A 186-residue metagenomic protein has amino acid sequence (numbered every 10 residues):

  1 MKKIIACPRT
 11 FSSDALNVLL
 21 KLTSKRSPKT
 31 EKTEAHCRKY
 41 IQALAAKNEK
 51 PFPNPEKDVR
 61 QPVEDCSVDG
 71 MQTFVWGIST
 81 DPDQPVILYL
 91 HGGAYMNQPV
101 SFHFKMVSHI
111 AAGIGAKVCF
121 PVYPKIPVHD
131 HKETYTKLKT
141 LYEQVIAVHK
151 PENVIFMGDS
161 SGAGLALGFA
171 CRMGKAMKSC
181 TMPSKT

Functional and structural regions predicted by a protein language model:
M1-S79: A glycine/proline-hinged amphipathic helix-loop "lid/cap" segment that gates access to hydrophobic ligand pockets
T73, L88, I110, H131-K185: Short strand-loop-helix active-site module centered on a catalytic nucleophile
D83-G93: Short beta-strand element of the alpha/beta-hydrolase
A94-N97, F102, V118, Q144: Serine-hydrolase catalytic-loop signature spanning alpha/beta hydrolases and amidase-signature enzymes
M96, P127-V128: Short, small-residue-enriched loops and turns at beta-alpha junctions that line or gate enzyme active sites
V100-F104, K132-Y135: Short, conserved loop/turn and helix-capping segments at secondary-structure boundaries that abut family-defining
S101-C119: Short amphipathic alpha-helix adjacent to the substrate-entry channel of hydrolases
V122-I126: Short beta-to-alpha linker loops that shape the active-site pocket of alpha/beta-hydrolase fold enzymes
